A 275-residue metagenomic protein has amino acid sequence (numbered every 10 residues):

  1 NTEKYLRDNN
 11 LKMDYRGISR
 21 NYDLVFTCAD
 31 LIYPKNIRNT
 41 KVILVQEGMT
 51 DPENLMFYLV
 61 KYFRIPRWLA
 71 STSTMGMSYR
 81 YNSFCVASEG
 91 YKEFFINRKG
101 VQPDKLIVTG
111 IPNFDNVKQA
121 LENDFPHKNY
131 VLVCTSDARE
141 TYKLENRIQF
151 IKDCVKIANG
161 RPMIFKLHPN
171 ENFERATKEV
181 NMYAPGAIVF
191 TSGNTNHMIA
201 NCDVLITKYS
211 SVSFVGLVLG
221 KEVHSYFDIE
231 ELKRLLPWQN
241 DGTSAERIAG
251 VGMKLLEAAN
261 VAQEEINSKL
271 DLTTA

Functional and structural regions predicted by a protein language model:
N1-K118, S213: Active-site and donor-binding regions of nucleotide-sugar-utilizing enzymes
A29-D30, L44-M49, G110-P112, L132-A138 (+2 more regions): Short loop/turn segments at strand-loop or loop-helix junctions that form parts of catalytic or ligand-binding pockets
D30-I32, N36-Q46, T191-E231: A donor-sugar binding/catalytic signature common to diverse glycosyltransferases and related nucleotide-sugar
I32-P34, M49-D51, D137-E145, N170-N172 (+2 more regions): Short acidic, S/G/P-rich loop/turn micro-motifs used as interaction or catalytic elements
T74, A176, N194-T195: Acidic, amphipathic alpha-helical patches
L106-E179: Conserved catalytic-core segment of nucleotide-activated headgroup transferases in glycan assembly
T177-S192: Nucleotide-activated donor-binding/catalytic signature segment of Leloir-type glycosyltransferases, i.e., the conserved
E179, L232-A275: C-terminal amphipathic helix plus adjacent low-complexity, charged tail appended to glycosyltransferase catalytic
